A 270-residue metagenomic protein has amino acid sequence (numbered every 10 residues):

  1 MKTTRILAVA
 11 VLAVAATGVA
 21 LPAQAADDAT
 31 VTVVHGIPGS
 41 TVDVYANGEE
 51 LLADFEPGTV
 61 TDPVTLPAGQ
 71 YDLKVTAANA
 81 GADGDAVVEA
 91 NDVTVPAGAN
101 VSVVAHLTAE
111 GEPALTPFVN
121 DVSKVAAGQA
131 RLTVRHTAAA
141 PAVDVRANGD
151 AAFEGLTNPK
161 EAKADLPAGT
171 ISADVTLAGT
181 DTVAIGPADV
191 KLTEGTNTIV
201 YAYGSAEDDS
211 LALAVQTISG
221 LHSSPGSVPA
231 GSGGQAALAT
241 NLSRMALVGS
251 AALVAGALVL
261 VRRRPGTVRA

Functional and structural regions predicted by a protein language model:
K2-T4, A16-A270: Intrinsically disordered, low-complexity polar regions and short flexible loop motifs
I6-V14: Sec-dependent N-terminal signal peptides
